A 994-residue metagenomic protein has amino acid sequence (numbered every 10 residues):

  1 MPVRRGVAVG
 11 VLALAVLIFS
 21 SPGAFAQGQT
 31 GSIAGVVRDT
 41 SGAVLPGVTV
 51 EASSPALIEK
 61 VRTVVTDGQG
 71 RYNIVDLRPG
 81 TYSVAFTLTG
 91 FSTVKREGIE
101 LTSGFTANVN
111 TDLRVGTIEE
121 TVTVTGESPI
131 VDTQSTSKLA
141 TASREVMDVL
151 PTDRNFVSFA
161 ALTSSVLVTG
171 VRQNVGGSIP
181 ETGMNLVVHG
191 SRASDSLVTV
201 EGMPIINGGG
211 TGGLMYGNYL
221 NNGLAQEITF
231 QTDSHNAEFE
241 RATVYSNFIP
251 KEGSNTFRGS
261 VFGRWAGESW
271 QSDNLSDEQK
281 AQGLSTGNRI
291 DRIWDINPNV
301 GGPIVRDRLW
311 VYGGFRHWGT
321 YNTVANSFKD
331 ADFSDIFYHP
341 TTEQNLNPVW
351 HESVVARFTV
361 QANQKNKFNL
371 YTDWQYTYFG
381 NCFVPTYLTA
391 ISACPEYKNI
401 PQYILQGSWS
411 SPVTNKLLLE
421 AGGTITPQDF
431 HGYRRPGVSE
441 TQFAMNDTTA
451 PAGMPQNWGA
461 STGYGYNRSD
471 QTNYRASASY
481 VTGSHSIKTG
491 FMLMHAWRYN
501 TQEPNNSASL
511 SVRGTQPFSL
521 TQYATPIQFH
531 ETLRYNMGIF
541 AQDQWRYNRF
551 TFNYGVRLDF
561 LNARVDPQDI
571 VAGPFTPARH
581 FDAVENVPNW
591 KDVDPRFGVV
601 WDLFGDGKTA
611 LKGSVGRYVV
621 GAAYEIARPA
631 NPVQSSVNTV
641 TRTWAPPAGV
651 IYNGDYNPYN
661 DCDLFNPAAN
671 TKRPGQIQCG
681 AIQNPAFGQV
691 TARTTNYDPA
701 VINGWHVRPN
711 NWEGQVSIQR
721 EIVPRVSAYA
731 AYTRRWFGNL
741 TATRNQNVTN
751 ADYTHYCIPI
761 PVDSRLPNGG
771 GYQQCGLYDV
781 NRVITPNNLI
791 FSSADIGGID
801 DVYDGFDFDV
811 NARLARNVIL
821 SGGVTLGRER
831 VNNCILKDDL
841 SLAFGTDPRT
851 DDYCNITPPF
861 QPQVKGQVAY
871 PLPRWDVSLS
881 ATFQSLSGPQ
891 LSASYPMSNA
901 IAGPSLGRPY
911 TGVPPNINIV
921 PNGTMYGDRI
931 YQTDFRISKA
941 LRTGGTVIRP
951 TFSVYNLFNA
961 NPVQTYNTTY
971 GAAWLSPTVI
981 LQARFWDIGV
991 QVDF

Functional and structural regions predicted by a protein language model:
P2-S143: Periplasm-facing N-terminal accessory domains of Gram-negative outer-membrane beta-barrel systems
D67, F91-E252, Q271, E278-S285 (+5 more regions): Periplasmic N-terminal accessory/gating domains of Gram-negative outer-membrane beta-barrel systems
G126, V261-G267, G313-H317, L370-W374 (+10 more regions): Transmembrane beta-barrel strands of outer-membrane/channel proteins
F156, V166-T169, P567-D594, G598-A794 (+2 more regions): Solvent-exposed loop/turn elements at secondary-structure boundaries
R258, N288-Y378, I400-G423, P595: Transmembrane beta-barrel wall of Gram-negative outer-membrane proteins
W350, Q361-Q542, T576-F581: Replace "related TpsB outer-membrane translocases also match" with "some related outer-membrane beta-barrels such as
L561, Y729-S892: Gram-negative outer-membrane beta-barrel transporters
G621, R725, N739, Q746 (+2 more regions): C-terminal beta-signal and adjacent terminal beta-strands/loops of Gram-negative outer-membrane beta-barrel proteins
